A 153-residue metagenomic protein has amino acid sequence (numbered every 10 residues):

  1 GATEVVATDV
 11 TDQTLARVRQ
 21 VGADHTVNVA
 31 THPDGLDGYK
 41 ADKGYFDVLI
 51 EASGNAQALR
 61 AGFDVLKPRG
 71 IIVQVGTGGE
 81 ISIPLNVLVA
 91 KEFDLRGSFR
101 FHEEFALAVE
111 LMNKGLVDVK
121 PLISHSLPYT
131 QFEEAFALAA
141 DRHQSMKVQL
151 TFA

Functional and structural regions predicted by a protein language model:
G1-A61: Adenosine-nucleotide cofactor-binding segment
V5-V6, V73, R96: Conserved beta-strand positions in the Rossmann-like core of class I SAM-dependent methyltransferases
D12, Q20, R60, H102 (+1 more regions): C-terminal hydrophobic helical "lid"/dimerization subdomain of Rossmann-like NAD(P)H-dependent oxidoreductases
R17, A61-D64, N86-V87, L138: Well-formed, non-transmembrane alpha-helical positions, independent of function
L66-P68: Helix-to-beta-strand junctions that scaffold the AdoMet/dcAdoMet cofactor pocket in Class I SAM-dependent enzymes
G70, F93: Glycine-centered, small-residue-biased loops immediately flanking beta-strands in adenine/cofactor-binding cores
V75-G79, S98-R100, I123, L127: Short strand-turn motif at the edge of the Rossmann-like AdoMet-binding core
G76-E92, E103-E110: Rossmann-fold NAD(P)-binding glycine/threonine-rich loop
